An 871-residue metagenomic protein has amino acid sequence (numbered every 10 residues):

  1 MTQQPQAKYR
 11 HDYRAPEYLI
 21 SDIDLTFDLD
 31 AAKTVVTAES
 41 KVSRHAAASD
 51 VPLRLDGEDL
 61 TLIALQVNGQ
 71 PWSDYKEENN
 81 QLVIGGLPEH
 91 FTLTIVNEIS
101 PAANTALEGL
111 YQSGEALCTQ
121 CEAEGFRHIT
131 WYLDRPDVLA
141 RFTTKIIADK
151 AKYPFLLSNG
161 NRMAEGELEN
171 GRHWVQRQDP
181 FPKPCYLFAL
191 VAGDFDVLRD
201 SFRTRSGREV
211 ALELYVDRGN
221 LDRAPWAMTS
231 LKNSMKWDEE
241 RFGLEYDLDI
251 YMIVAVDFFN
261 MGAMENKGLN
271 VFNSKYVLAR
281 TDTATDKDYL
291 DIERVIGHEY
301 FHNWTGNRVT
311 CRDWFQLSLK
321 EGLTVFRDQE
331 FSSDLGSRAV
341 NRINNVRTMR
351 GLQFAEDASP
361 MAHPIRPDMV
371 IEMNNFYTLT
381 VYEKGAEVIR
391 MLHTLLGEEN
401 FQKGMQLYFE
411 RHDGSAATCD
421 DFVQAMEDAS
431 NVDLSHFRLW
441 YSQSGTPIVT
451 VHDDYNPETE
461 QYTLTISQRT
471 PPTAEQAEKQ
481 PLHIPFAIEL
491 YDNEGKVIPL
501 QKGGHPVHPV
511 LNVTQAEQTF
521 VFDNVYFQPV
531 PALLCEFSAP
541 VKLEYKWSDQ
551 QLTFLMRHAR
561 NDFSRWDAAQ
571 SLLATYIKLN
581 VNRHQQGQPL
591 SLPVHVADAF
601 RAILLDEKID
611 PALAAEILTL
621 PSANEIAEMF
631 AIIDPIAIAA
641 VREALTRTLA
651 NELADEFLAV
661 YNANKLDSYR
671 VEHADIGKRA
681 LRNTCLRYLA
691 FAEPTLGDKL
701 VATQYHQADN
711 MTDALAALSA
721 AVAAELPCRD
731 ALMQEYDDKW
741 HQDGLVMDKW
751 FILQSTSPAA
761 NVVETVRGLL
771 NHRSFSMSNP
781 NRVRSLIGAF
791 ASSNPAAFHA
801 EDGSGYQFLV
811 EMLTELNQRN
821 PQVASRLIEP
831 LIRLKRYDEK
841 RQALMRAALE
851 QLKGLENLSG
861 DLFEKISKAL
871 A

Functional and structural regions predicted by a protein language model:
M1-V35, Y111-Q120, Y132, P136 (+1 more regions): N-terminal, polar/Ser/Thr-rich
V36-V42, G57, E89-N104, F142-K150 (+3 more regions): Short, hydrophobic/aromatic-enriched beta-strand segments in well-ordered soluble domains
E39-D59, W131-D134, A140-D149, D420 (+2 more regions): Surface-exposed beta-strand/loop patches in extracellular or lumenal glycoproteins
H45-S113, D134, V513-P529: A surface-exposed beta-strand-loop module
T61-N68, F188, D433-H436, T446-L533 (+4 more regions): Beta-strand-rich binding/interaction modules
N68-Q70, R177, S206-T459, T463-L464: Hydrophobic alpha-helical and helix-loop surface patches within well-folded domains that function as non-catalytic
V96-R199, D562-R565: Extended, low-hydrophobicity, Ser/Thr/Pro/Gly-biased non-transmembrane segments
G351, T378, D523-A871: Long, ordered, helix-rich scaffold segments
